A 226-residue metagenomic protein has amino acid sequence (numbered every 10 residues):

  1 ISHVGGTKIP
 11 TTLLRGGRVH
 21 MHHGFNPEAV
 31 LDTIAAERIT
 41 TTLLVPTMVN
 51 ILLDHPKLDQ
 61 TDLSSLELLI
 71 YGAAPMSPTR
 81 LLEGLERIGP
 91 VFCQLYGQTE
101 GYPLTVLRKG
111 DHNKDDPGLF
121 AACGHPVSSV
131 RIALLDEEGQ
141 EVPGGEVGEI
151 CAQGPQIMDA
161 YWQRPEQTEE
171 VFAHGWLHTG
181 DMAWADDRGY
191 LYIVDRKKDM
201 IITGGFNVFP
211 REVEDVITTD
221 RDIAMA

Functional and structural regions predicted by a protein language model:
I1-S2: Conserved AMP-binding
I9, L14-G17, L31, I39-L44 (+4 more regions): Gly/Ser/Thr-rich phosphate-binding loop
G17-E37, P46-M48, V208-V213: ATP-dependent adenylate-forming carboxylate-activation enzymes
H20, V142-P143, D186, Y192: Generic structural signal for well-ordered beta-strand positions
H23, E37, P56, R221-A224: Structural motif
N26, M48-V49, M76, I157: Alpha-helix capping/helix-boundary segments
I34, T42-V45, G154, D159-A160 (+2 more regions): AMP-binding/adenylate-forming catalytic core of the ANL superfamily
P75, L107, K114-Q163, V171-H174 (+1 more regions): Adenylate-forming AMP-binding core of the ANL superfamily, especially NRPS adenylation
